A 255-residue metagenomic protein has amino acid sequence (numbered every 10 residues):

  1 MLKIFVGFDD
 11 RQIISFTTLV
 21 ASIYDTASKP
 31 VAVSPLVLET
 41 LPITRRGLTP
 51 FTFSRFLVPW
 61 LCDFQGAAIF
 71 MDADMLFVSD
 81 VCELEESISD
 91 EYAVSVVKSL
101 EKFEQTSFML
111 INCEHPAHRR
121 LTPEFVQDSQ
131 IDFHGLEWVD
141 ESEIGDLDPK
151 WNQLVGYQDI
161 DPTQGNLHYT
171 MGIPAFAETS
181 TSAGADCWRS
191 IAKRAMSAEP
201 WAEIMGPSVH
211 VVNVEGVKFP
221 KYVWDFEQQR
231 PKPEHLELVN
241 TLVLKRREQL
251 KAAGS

Functional and structural regions predicted by a protein language model:
M1-L2, F8, K29, V33-L36 (+1 more regions): A glycosyltransferase accessory/donor-loop signature
F5-A21: Short, extreme N-terminal leader segments that mark the start of a protein/domain
T18, V31, A68: Conserved nucleotide-ligand handling architecture
S22-P30: Short, acidic, metal-binding catalytic loop of nucleotide-sugar glycosyltransferases
V31-C62: Active-site-proximal specificity loops/subdomain of glycosyltransferases
R46-T52, F108-L110, P162-G165: Short, surface-exposed amphipathic charged segments that create phosphate/polyanion-binding patches used for binding
S54-E101, F108-H118: GT-A fold catalytic core of metal-dependent nucleotide-sugar glycosyltransferases, centered on the diacidic
M71, E104-S107, E143, P162-T163: Residues that flank catalytic or metal-binding motifs in active/ligand-binding sites
